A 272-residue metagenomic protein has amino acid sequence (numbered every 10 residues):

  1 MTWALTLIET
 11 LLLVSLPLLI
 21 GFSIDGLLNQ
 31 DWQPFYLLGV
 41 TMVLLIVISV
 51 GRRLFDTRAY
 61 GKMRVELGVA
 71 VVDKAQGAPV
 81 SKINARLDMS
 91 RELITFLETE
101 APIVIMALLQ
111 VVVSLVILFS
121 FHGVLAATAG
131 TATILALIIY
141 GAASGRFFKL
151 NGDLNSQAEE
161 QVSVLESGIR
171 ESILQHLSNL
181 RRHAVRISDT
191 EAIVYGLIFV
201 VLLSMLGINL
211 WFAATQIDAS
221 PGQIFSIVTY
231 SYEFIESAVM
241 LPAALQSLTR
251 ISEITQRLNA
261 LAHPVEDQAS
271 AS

Functional and structural regions predicted by a protein language model:
M1-S15, E100-I103, L108, S144 (+3 more regions): Membrane-integrated ABC transporters
M1-W3, P34, L38, R91 (+2 more regions): Hydrophobic alpha-helix/TM-entry signal in multi-pass membrane transporters
T2-I48, V124, A214-I224: Transmembrane helix-loop-helix hairpins at lipid-water interfaces of multipass membrane proteins, especially the type-1
L12-F22, I103-S144, I187-Y232: A hydrophobic transmembrane-helix motif
L37-S49, T133-L135, G222-A243: Hydrophobic alpha-helical segments in the permease module
T57-V69, A129-R170, A243-E266: Cytoplasmic coupling helices
K74-V113, Q175-A192: Juxtamembrane loop-to-helix connectors within ABC transporter transmembrane domains
L154-Y195: Loop segments that connect adjacent transmembrane helices in multi-pass transporters
